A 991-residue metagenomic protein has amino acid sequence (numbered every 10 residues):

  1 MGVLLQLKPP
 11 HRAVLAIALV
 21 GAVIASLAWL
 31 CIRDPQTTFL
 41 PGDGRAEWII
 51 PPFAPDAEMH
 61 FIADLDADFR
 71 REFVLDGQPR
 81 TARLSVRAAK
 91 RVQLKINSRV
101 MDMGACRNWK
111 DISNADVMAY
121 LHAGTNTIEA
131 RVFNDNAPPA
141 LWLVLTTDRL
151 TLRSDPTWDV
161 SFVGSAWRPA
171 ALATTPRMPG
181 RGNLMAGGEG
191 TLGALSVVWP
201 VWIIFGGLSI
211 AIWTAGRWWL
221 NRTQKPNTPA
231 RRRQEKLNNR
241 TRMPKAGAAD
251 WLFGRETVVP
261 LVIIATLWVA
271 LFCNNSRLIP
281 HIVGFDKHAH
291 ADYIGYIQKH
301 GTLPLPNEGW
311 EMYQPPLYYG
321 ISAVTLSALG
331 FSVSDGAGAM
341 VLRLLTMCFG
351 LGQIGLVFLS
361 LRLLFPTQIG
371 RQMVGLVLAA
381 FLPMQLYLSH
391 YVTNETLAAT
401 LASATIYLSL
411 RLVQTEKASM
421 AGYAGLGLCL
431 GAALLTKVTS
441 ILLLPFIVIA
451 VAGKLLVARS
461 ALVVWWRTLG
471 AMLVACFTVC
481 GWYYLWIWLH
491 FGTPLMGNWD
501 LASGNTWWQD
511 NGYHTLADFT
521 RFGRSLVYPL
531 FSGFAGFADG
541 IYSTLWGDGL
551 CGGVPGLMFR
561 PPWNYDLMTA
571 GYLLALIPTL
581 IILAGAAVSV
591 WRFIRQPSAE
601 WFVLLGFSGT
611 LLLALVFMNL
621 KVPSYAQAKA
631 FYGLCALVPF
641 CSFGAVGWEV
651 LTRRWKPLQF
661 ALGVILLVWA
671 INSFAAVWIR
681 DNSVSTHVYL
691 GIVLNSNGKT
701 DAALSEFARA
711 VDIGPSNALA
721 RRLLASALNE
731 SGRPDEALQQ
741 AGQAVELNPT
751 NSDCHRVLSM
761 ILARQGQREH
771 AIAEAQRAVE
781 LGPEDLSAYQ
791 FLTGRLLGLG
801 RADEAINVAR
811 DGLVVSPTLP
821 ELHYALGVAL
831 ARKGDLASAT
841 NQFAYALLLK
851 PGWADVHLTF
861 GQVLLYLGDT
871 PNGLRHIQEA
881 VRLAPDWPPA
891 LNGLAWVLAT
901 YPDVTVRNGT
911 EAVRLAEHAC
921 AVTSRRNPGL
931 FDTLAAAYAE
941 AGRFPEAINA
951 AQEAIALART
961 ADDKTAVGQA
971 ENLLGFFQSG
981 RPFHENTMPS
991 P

Functional and structural regions predicted by a protein language model:
G2-S26, V197-C273, V464-A475: Start-transfer (signal-anchor) and selected internal transmembrane alpha helices of multi-pass inner/ER membrane
L19-D34, E256-K287, P306, L473-L489 (+3 more regions): Transmembrane signal-anchor helices characteristic of membrane glycosylation enzymes that use polyprenol
A211-W219, G536-S598: Hydrophobic, aromatic-rich transmembrane alpha-helices and their immediate juxtamembrane boundary segments
E235, R411-Q414, L443-F477, L485: Perimembrane helix-loop-helix junctions
L271-N274, K287-Y313, L317, V324-G330 (+2 more regions): Extracytosolic helix-loop segments that constitute the early lumenal/periplasmic catalytic or substrate-binding loops
G336, V357-F381, A399-T400: Transmembrane-helix signature of polytopic, membrane-embedded enzymes that assemble or transfer cell-envelope glycans
M340-P366, A404, A584-A587: Transmembrane-helix motifs of polytopic, lipid-linked glycan transferases
R362-F365, T405-G422, A433, L455-R459: Membrane-interface transmembrane helices that cradle and orient dolichyl/undecaprenyl
